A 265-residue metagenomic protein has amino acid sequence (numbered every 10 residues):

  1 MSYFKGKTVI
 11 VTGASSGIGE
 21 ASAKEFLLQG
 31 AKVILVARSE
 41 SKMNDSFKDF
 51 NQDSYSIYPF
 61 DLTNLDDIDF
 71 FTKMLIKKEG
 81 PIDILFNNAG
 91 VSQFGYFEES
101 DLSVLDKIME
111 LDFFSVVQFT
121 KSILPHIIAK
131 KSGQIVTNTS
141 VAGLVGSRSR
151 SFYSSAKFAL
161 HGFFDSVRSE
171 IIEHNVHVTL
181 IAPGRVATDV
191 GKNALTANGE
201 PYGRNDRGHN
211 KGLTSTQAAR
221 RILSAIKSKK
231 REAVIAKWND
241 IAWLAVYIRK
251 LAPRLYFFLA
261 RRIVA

Functional and structural regions predicted by a protein language model:
T8, S15-S16: Conserved glycine-rich cofactor-binding loop
Q29-S46: Conserved glycine-rich Rossmann-like NAD(P)H-binding loop of the short-chain dehydrogenase/reductase
Y96-F97, D101-K107: Substrate-binding pocket helix/loop in short-chain dehydrogenase/reductase
E98, V145-S151, S155: Active-site loop immediately N-terminal to the catalytic Tyr-X3-Lys motif of short-chain dehydrogenase/reductase
T120, A156: Active-site helix of classical SDR
S140: Residue(s) in the substrate-gating loop at a strand-loop-helix junction that position the organic substrate next
E173-N239: SDR active-site lid
